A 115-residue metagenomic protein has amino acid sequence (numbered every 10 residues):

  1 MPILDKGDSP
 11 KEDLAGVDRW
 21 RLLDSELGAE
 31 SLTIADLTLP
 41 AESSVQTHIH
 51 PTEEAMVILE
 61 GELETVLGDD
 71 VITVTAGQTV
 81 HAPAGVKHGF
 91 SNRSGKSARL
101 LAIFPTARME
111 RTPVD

Functional and structural regions predicted by a protein language model:
M1-S31, R111-D115: A short, N-terminal "cap"/entry segment at the start of jelly-roll beta-barrel domains of the cupin/DSBH fold
R19-W20, A35-H50, A84: Conserved short histidine dyad/triad with adjacent acidic residue
L23-D24, V45-H50, S91-R93, T112-P113: Short histidine-centered beta-strand/loop micro-motifs that create catalytic or ligand/metal-coordination sites
D36-P40, I49-T65, I103: Short, conserved beta-strand element in jelly-roll/cupin
S44-Q46, E64, V80, A84-G89: Histidine-centered metal-chelating micro-motifs
A55, E62-E64, V71, K87 (+1 more regions): Structural motif
D69-A84: Short acidic-glycine-tyrosine-enriched beta hairpin
A84-M109: Ligand-binding loop in jelly-roll beta-barrel domains
